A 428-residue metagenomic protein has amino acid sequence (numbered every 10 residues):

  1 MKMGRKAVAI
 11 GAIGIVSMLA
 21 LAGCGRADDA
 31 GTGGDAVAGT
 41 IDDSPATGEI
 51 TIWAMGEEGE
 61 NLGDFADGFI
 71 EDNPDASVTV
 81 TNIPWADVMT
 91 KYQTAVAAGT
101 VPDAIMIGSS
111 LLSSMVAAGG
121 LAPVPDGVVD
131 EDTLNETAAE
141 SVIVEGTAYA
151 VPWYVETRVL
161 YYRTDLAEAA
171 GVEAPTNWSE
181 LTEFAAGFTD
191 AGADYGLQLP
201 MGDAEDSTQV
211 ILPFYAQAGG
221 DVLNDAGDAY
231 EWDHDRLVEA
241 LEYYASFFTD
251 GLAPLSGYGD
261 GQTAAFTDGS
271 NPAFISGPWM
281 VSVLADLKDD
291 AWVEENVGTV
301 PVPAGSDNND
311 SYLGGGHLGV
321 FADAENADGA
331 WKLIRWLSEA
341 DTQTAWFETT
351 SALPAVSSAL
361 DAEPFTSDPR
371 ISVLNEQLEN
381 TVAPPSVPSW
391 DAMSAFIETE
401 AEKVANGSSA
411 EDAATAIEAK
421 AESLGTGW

Functional and structural regions predicted by a protein language model:
G68-E136, A169-T176, P272-A273, D290-A291 (+1 more regions): Extracytoplasmic "Venus flytrap"/periplasmic binding protein-like
P102-D103, E131-L166, G196, P303 (+2 more regions): A structural signal for short loop-to-beta-strand junctions that line the ligand-binding cleft of periplasmic/secreted
S109-T157, S207-V210, E294-V300, P364 (+1 more regions): Hinge/lid segment of periplasmic solute-binding proteins
T137, V297-P301, F347-E398: Long, aromatic- and glycine/proline-rich binding clefts that accommodate carbohydrate-like moieties
Y149-V151, R158, E180-Y230, N271: Extracytoplasmic/periplasmic solute-binding protein
E168, E376-W428: Conserved C-terminal helix/tail region of periplasmic/extracytoplasmic solute-binding proteins
A185, G227-L255: Glycine-centered hinge/linker elements that transmit conformational signals in sensory and ligand-binding systems
E242-E325: Extracytoplasmic/periplasmic substrate-binding proteins
